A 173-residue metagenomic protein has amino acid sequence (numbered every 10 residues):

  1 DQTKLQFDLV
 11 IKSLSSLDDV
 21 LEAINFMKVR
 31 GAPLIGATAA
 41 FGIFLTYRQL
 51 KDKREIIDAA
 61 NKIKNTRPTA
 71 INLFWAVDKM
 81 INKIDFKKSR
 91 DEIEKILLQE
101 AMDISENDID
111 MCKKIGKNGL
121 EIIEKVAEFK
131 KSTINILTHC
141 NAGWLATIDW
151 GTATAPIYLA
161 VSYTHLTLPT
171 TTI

Functional and structural regions predicted by a protein language model:
D1-D8, L98-E106: Active-site-proximal helix-loop elements at catalytic-domain edges
D1-K87: Long amphipathic alpha-helical segments
I71-L73, D108-M111, I115: C-terminal binding/interaction regions
L73-W75, I136-H139, A146: General beta-strand structural signal in soluble alpha/beta enzymes
N82, R90-I93, W150: N-terminal loops that bind phosphate or other acidic moieties and the adjacent beta-alpha structural core
G119-L137, A160: Glycine-rich phosphate/diphosphate-binding loops that line cofactor/substrate pockets in enzymes
G151-V161: Histidine-anchored nucleotide/phosphate-binding helix
T164-T170: Conserved small/polar residues in nucleotide/adenosyl-binding loops
